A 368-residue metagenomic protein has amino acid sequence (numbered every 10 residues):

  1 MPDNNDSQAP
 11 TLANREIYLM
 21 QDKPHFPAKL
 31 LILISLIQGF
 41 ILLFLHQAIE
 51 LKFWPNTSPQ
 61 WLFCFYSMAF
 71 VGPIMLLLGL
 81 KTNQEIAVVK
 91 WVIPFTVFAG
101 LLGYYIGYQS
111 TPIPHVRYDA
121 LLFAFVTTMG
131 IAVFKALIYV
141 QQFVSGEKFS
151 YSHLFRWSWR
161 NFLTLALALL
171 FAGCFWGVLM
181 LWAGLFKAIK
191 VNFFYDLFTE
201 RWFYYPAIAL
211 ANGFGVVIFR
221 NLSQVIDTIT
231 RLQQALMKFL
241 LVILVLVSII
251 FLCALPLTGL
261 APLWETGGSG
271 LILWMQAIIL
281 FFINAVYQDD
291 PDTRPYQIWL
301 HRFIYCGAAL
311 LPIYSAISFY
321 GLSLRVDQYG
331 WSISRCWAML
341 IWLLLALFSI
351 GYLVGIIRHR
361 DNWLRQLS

Functional and structural regions predicted by a protein language model:
P2-N83, A99: N-terminal signal-anchor module of multipass membrane proteins
I32-F44, V97, I131, K135 (+5 more regions): Hydrophobic, lipid-facing residues on alpha-helical transmembrane segments of integral membrane proteins
L45-F65, Q84-V88, Q109-V126, K187-F203 (+2 more regions): Membrane-helix interface and helix-disruption motif detector
Y66-I74, V126-F143, A168-W176, F203-R220 (+3 more regions): Hydrophobic cores of alpha-helical transmembrane segments in multi-pass inner/ER membrane proteins, independent
T82-V97, Y105-A207, R220-M237, Q366: Membrane-interface helix-loop-helix junctions at boundaries between adjacent transmembrane segments
R201-Y296, H359-N362: Long, K/E/R/D-enriched contiguous segments that form extended
W299, D361-S368: Membrane-interfacial entry segments at the cytosolic side of transmembrane helices
F303-W363: Membrane-embedded alpha-helical segments of integral membrane proteins
